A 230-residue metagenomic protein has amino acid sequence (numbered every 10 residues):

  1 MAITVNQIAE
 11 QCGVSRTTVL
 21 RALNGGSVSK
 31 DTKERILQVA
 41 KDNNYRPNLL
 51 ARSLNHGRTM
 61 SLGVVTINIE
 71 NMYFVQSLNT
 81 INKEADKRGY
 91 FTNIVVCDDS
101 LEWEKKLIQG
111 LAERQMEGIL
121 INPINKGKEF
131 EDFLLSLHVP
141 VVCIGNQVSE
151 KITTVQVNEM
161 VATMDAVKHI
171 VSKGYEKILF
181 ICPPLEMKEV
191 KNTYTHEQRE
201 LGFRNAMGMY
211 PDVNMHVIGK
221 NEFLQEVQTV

Functional and structural regions predicted by a protein language model:
M1-M60: N-terminal helix-turn-helix DNA-binding module of bacterial transcription factors
A2-I3, K41-N79, R88, D98 (+1 more regions): N-terminal helix-turn-helix/winged-helix DNA-binding helices and compositionally similar short basic alpha-helical
R16-L20, N55-E70, H169, K177-E189: Short beta-strand segments enriched in small/hydrophobic residues
K33, V75-N79, E131, T193-R204: Short, surface-exposed alpha-helical segments at coil->helix boundaries
D42, K83-R88, S136-C143, Q147-V230: Bacterial carbohydrate/catabolite-sensing allosteric modules
T92-E113, V213-V230: Structural motif
D98-L101, N122-G127, Q147-V148: Short beta->alpha connector loops
E117-I119, V141-V142: Short, Asp-centered acidic motifs that coordinate Mg2+ and/or phosphate in catalytic or ligand-binding sites
